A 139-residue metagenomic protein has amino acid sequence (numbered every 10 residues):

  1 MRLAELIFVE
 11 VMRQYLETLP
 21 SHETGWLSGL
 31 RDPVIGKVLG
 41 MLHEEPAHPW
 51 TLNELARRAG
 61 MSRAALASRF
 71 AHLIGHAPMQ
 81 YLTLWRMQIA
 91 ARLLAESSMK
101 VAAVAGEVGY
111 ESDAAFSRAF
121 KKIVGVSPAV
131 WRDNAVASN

Functional and structural regions predicted by a protein language model:
M1-G40: An amphipathic alpha-helical interaction segment
K37-E44, P49-E54, M61, S68-A114 (+2 more regions): Terminal helix-turn-helix DNA-binding modules in bacterial transcription factors
